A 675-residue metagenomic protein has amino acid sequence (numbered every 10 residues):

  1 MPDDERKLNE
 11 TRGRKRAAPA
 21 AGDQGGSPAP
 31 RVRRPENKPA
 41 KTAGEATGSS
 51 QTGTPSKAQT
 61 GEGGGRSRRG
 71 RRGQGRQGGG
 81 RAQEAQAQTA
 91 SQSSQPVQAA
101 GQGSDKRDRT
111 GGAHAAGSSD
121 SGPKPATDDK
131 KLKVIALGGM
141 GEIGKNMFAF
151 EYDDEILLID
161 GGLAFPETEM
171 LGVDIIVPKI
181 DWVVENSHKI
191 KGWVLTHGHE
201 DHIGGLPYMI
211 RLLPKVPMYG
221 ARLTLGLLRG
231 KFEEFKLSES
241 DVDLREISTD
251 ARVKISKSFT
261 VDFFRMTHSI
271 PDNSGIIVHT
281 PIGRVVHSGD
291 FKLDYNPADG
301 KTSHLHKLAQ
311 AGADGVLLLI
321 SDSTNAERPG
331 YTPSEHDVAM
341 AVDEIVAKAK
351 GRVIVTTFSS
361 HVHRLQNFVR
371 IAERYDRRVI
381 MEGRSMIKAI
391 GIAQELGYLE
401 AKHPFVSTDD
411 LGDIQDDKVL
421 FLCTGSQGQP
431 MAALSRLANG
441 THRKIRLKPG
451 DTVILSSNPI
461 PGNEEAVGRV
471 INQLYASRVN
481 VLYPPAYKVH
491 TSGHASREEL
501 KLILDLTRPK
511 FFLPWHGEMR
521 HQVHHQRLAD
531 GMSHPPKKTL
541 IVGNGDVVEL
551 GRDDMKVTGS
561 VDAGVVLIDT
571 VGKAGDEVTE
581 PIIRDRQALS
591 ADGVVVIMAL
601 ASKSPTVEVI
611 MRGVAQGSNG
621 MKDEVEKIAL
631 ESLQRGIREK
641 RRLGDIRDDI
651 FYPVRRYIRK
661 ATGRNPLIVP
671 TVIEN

Functional and structural regions predicted by a protein language model:
D4-G48, G53-A87, Q92-S121: Arginine-glycine-rich low-complexity intrinsically disordered regions
K106-V194, H199-D413, A432-R446, E465-R469: His/Asp/Glu-rich metal-coordinating catalytic cores of metallo-dependent phosphodiesterases/hydrolases acting on
M140, A164-D174, K189, Y483-A486 (+3 more regions): A glycine- and charged-residue-rich anion-binding loop/surface
F232, A529, I658: Conserved hydrophobic residues forming the short capping helix/wall of the S-adenosyl-L-methionine
L244-I247, L422, V669-I673: Extended hydrophobic secondary-structure segments that form protein cores and membrane-embedded regions
S248, G543, R664-I668: Short Gly/Ser/Thr- and Asp/Glu-enriched loop/turn motifs at secondary-structure junctions
E327-S456, I460-P485, V489-E624, I628-K640 (+1 more regions): Hard-cation-handling environments
R641-N675: C-terminal tails and terminal domains of large nucleic-acid-associated and other macromolecular-machine proteins
